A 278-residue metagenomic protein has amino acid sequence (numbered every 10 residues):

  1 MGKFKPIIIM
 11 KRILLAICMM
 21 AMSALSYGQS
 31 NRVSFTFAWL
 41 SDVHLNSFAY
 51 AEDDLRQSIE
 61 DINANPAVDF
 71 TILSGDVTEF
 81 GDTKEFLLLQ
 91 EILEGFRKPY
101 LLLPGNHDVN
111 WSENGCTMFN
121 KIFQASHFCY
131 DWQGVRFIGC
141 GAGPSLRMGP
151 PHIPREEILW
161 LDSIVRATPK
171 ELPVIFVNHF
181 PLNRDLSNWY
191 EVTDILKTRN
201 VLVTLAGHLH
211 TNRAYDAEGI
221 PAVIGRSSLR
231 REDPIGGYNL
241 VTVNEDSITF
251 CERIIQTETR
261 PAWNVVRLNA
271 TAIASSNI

Functional and structural regions predicted by a protein language model:
G2-I13: Positively charged n-region of N-terminal signal peptides that target proteins for export
I13-M22: Sec-dependent N-terminal signal peptides
L25-L88, I278: N-terminal active-site segment of His-dependent metallophosphoesterases
S30-R32, P66, T242-I278: A short C-terminal boundary segment appended to hydrolase-like catalytic domains
F37-W39, I72, F137-G139, I175-V177 (+1 more regions): Structural motif
D42, G75-D76, G105-N106, H179 (+1 more regions): Active-site glycine-centered loops adjacent to acidic/histidine catalytic or metal-binding residues that shape
L45, F176-N183, L202-N212: Histidine-centered catalytic micro-motifs
T83-D162, R166-P173, N188-V203, Y215-N244 (+1 more regions): Extended active-site neighborhood of metal-dependent phosphoesterases/phosphodiesterases
